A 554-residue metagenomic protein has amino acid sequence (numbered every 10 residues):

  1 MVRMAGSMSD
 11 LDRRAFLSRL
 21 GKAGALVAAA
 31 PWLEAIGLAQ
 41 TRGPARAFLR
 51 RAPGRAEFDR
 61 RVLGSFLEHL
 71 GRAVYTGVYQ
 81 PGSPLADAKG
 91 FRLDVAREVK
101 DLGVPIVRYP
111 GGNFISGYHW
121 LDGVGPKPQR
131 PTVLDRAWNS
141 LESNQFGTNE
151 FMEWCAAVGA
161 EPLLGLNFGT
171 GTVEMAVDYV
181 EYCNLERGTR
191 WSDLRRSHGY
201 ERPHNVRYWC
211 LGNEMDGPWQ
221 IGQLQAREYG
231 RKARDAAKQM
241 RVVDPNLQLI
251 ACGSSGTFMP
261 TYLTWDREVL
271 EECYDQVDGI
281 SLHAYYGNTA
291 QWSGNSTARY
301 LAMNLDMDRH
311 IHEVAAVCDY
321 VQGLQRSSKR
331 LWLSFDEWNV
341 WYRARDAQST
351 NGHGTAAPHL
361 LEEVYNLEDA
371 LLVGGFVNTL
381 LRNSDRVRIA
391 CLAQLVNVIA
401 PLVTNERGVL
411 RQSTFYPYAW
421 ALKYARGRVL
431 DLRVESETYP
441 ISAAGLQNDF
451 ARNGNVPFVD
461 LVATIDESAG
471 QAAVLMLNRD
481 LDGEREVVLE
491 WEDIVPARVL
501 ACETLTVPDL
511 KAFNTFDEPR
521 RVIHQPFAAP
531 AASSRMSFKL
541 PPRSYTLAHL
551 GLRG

Functional and structural regions predicted by a protein language model:
M1-A15, I36: N-terminal secretory signal peptides
A15-L38: N-terminal export signals
P31-R55: C-terminal segment of N-terminal export signals and the immediately downstream linker at the start of the mature
A73-Q80, I115-T148, T189-W219, N288-G294 (+1 more regions): Aromatic- and acidic-residue-enriched carbohydrate-binding clefts of CAZyme catalytic domains
A226-V377, E437-R452: Noncatalytic carbohydrate-binding groove/subsite architecture in carbohydrate-active enzymes
V377-S384, R388-Q394, P401, N405-A451: Catalytic cores of secreted or luminal carbohydrate-active enzymes
G454-P496, C502, R543-L547: Carbohydrate-binding surface patches
I494-M536, L540: Acidic, Ser/Thr/Pro-rich beta/coil linker or hinge segments at domain junctions
